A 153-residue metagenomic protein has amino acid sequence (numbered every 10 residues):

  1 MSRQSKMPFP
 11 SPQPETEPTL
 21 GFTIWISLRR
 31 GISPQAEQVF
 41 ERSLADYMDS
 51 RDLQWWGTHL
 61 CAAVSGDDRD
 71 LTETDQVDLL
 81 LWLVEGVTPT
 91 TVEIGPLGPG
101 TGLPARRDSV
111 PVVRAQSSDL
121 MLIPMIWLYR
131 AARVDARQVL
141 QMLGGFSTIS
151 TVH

Functional and structural regions predicted by a protein language model:
M1-H153: Long, contiguous binding/interaction regions
